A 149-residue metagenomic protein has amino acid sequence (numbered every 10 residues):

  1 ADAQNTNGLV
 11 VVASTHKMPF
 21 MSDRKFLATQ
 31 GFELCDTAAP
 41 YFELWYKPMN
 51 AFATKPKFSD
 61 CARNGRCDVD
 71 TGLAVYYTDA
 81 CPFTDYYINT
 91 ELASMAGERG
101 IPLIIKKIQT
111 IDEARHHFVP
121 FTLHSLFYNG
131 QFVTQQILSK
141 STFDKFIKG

Functional and structural regions predicted by a protein language model:
D2-M21: Conserved GNAT acetyl-CoA-binding A-motif
S14-T15, A28-Y46: Conserved catalytic-core motifs of GNAT/GCN5-like acyltransferases
D23-R24, L123: Short, hydrophobic-biased segments on the C-terminal half of alpha helices that form "recognition helices"
A39-N64: C-terminal "cap" of GNAT-fold acetyltransferases
D60-E98: Local sequence-structure signature of Cys/Sec-based thiol-disulfide redox active-site neighborhoods
G100-E113: Thiol-based oxidoreductase modules, predominantly thioredoxin-like and allied folds used for disulfide exchange
F118-F127: Structural micro-motif
Y128-G149: Non-catalytic, surface beta->alpha helical segment in thiol-disulfide oxidoreductase systems
